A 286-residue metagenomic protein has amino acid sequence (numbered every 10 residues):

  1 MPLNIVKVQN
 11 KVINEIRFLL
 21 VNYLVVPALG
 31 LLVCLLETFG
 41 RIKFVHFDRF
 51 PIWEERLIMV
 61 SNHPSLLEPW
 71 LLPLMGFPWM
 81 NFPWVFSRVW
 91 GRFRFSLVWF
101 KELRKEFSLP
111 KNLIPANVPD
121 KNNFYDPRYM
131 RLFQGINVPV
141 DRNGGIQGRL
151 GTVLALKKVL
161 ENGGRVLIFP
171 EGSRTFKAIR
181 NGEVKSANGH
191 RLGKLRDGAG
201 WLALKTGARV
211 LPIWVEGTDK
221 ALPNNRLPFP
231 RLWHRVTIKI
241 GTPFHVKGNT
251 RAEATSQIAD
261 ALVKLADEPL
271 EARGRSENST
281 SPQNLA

Functional and structural regions predicted by a protein language model:
M1-F44: N-terminal membrane-anchoring alpha-helices
P2-I16, P51, I146-A286: Non-catalytic C-terminal accessory region of glycerolipid acyltransferases and related lyso-lipid remodeling enzymes
L31-S65: Helix-to-loop junction immediately C-terminal to a conserved catalytic motif
L32, F133-G144, R180-A187: Short, basic, glycine/proline-bearing loop/turn elements
F39-V45, G144-T152: Glycine-rich, highly charged phosphate/nucleotide-binding loops
F44, N117, G135-N137, V210-P212 (+1 more regions): Conserved beta-strand scaffold positions in the cores of enzyme catalytic domains, especially in NTP/NDP-utilizing
D48, H63-S65, L71, K121-N123 (+3 more regions): Short, flexible active-site-adjacent loop segments at beta-strand->alpha-helix junctions, enriched in small/polar
I52-Q147: Catalytic core of membrane glycerolipid acyltransferases/transacylases, capturing the structured, soluble-facing
